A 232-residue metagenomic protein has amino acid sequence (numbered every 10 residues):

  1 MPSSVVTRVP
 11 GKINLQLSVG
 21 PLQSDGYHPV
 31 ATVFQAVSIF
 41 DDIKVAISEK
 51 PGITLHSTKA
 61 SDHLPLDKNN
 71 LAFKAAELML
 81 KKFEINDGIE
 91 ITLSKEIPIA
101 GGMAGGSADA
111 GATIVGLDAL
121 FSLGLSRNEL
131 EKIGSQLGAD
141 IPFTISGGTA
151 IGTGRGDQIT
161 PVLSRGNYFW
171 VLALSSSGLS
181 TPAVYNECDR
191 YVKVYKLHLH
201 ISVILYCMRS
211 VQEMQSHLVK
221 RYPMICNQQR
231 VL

Functional and structural regions predicted by a protein language model:
M1-A100, A119, L123-N128, R165-G166 (+1 more regions): ATP-binding N-lobe of GHMP and related small-molecule kinases
T7, L22, I97-G102, A112 (+3 more regions): Short glycine- and Lys/Arg-enriched binding-loop motifs that mark or flank ligand-binding interfaces
D25-P29, Q136, G154: Short, conserved clusters of charged catalytic residues that mark active-site and nucleotide-handling motifs
A72, G101-E129, F143-G147: DPxDG-like acidic metal-binding loop motif
S126-Q136, Y222: Short, well-structured alpha-helical segments that form the helix of a local strand-helix-strand
S146, I151-L232: Conserved, helical-rich catalytic subdomain that frames metal- and/or nucleotide-binding sites in enzyme alpha/beta
